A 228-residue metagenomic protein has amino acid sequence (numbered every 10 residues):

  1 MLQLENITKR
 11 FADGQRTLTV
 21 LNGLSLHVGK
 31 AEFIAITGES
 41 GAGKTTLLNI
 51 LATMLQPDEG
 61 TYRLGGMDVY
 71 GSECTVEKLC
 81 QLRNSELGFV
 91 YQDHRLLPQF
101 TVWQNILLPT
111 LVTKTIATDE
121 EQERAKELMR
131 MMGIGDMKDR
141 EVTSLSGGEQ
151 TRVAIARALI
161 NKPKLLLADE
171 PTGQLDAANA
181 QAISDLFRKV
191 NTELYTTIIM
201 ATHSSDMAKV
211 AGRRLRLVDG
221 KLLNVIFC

Functional and structural regions predicted by a protein language model:
A52: Helix-to-loop junction immediately C-terminal to a conserved catalytic motif
G60-G71: Conserved ABC transporter NBD signature motif
V69-G88: ABC ATPase NBD coupling module
F100-P109: Short coil-to-helix segment of the ABC ATPase nucleotide-binding domain corresponding to the Q-loop/switch region
E141-L145, E149-T151: Conserved ABC ATPase signature
I160-K164: A short, proline-enriched helix->beta-strand linker immediately N-terminal to the Walker B motif in ABC-type P-loop
L166-D169: Catalytic Walker B motif of ABC-type/P-loop ATPase nucleotide-binding domains
